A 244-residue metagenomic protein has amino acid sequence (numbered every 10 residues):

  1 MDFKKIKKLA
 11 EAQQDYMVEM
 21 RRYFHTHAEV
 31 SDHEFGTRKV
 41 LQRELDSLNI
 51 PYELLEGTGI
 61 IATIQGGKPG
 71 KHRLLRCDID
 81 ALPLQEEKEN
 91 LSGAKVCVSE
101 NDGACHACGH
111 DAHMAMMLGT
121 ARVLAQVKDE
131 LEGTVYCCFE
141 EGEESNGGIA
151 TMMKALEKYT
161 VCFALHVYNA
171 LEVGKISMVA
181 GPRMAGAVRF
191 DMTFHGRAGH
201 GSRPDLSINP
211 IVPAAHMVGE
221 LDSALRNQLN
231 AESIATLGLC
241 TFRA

Functional and structural regions predicted by a protein language model:
D2-H106, D111-E132: Acidic/His- and Gly-rich active-site-bordering loop/insert found across diverse amide/peptide-bond hydrolases
R21-R22, R38, R43, R73-R76 (+7 more regions): Arginine residue identity/basic-tract feature
L82-L84, K95-C105, D111-A112, V127-F242: Histidine/acidic-residue-rich, glycine-tolerant segments that coordinate divalent metal ions
